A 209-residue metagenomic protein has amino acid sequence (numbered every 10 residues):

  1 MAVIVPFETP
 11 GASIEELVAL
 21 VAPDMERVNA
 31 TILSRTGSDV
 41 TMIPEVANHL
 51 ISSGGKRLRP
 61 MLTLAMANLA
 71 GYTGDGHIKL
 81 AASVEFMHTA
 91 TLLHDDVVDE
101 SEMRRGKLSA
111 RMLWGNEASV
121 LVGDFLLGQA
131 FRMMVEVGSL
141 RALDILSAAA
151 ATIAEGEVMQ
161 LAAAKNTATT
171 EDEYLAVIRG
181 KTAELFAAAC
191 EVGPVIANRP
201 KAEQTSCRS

Functional and structural regions predicted by a protein language model:
M1-T89, L93, V97-M112, A148 (+1 more regions): Conserved N-terminal diphosphate/IPP-binding helix and adjacent helical/loop segment of trans-prenyltransferase domains
L17, V21-D24, L80-S83, A142 (+4 more regions): Amphipathic alpha-helix face/heptad-repeat signature
L62, A130, G156: Residue-level signal for inorganic ion chemistry
T73, M133-I145, Q160-V177, E191-C207: Inter-helical turn/loop segments and adjacent helix faces that build the functional surface of alpha-helical bundle
H77-S101, A150-A154, A183-P194, R199-S209: Active-site alpha-helical segments that house and flank conserved acidic catalytic motifs for diphosphate chemistry
R104-L126, T167-T182, E203-R208: Divalent-cation-assisted or electrostatically stabilized phosphate/pyrophosphate-binding catalytic cores
E117, L121, A149, I153-E157: Mid-bilayer segments of alpha-helical transmembrane spans in multi-pass integral membrane proteins that mediate
F125-M133: Acidic/serine-rich, low-complexity amphipathic helices located in mid- to C-terminal regulatory regions
